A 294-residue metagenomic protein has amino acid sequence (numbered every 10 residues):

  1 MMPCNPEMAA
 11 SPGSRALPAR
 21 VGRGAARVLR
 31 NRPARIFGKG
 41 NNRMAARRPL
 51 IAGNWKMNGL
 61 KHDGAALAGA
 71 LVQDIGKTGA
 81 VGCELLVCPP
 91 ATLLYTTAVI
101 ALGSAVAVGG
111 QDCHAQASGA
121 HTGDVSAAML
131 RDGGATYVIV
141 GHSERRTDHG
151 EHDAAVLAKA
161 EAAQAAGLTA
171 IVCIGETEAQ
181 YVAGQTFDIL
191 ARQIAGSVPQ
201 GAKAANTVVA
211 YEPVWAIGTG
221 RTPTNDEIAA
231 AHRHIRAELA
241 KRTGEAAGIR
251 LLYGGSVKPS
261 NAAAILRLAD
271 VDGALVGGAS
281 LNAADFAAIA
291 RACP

Functional and structural regions predicted by a protein language model:
P12-L17, G22-A26: Intrinsic, low-complexity polybasic segments
R35-P294: Active-site loop-to-helix "anion-binding N-cap" substructures in soluble metabolic enzymes
